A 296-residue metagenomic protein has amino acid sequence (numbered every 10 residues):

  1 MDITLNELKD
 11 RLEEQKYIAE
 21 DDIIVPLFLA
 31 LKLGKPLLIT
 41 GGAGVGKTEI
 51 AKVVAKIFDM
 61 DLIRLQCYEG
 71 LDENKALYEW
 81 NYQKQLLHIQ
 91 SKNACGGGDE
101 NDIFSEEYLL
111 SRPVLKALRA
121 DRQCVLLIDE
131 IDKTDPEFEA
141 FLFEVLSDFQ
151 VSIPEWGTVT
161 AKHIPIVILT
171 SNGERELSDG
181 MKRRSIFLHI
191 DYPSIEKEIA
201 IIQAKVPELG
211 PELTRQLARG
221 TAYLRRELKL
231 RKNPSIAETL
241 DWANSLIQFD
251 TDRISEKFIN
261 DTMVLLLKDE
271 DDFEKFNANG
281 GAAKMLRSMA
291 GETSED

Functional and structural regions predicted by a protein language model:
M1-D296: C-terminal regulatory/interaction module of P-loop NTP-utilizing enzymes
